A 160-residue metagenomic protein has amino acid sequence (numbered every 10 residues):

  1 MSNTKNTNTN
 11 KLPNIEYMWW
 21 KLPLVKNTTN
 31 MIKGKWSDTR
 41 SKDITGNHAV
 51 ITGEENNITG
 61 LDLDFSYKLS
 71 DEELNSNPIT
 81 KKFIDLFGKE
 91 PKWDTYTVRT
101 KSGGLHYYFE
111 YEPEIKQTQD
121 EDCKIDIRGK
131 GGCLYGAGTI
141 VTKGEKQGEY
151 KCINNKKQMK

Functional and structural regions predicted by a protein language model:
M1-K160: Conserved phosphate/metal-binding and DNA-contacting active-site motifs used in DNA phosphodiester-bond processing
